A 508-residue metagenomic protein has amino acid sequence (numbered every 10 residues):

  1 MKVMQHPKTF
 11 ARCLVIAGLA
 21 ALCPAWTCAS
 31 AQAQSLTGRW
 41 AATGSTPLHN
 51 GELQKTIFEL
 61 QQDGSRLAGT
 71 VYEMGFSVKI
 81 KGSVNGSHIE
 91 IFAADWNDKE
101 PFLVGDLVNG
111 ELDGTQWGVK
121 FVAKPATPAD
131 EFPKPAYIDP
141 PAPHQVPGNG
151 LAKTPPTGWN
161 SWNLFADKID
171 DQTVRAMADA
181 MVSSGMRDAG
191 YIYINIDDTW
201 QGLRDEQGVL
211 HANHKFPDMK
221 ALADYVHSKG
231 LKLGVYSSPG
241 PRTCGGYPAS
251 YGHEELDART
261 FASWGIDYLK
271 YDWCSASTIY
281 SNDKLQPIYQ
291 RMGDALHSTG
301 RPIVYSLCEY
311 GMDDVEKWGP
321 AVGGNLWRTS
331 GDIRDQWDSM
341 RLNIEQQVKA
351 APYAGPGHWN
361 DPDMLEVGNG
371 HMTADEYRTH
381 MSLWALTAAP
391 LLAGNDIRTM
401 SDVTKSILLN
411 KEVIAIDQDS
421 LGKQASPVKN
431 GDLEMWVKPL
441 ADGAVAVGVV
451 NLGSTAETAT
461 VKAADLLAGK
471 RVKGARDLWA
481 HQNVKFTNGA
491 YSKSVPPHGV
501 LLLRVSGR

Functional and structural regions predicted by a protein language model:
C13-A25: Bacterial N-terminal signal peptides
A33-K120: Central antiparallel beta-sheet cores of small beta-barrel/beta-sandwich binding domains
P155-S161, G190-I196, K232-S237, D267-D272 (+7 more regions): Structural recognition of the beta-strand scaffold that forms the well-ordered cores of secreted hydrolase catalytic
T173-T278: Aromatic-lined carbohydrate-binding/catalytic grooves of carbohydrate-active enzymes
L256, H297-D396: Glycan-recognition surfaces
T379-V428: Catalytic cores of secreted or luminal carbohydrate-active enzymes
W384-T387, L392-G394, K429-A468, H498: Carbohydrate-binding surface patches
F486-R508: C-terminal beta-strand-rich structural cap/linker in extracellular carbohydrate-active enzymes
